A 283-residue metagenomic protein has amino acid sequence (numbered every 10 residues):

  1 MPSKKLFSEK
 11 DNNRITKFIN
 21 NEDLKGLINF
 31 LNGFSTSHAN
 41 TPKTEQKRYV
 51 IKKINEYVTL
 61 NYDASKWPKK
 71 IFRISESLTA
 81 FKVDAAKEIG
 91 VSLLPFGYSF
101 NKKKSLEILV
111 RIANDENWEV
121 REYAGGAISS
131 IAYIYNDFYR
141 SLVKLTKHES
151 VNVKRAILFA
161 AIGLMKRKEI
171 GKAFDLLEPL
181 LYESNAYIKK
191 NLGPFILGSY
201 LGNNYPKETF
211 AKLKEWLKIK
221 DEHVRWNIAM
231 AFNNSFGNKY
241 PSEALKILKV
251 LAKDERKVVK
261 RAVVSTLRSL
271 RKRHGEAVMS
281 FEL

Functional and structural regions predicted by a protein language model:
M1-K102, L245, V258-L283: N-terminal alpha-helical scaffold/docking segments in eukaryotic complex subunits
T16-F18, K43-K66, E88-F100, E119-I134 (+4 more regions): Structural detector for internal amphipathic alpha-helices that build alpha-solenoid repeat scaffolds
N20, T79-A80, P95-S99, A113-N114 (+9 more regions): Alpha-solenoid HEAT/Armadillo repeat architecture
E22-P42, K87, I112, I157 (+5 more regions): A broadly tuned "polar low-complexity/structure-edge" signature
I28-N32, S65-S77, S99-I112, Y133-L145 (+4 more regions): Amphipathic alpha-helical scaffolding segments comprising HEAT/armadillo-like alpha-solenoid repeats
T41, S77-D84, A113-E119, T146-N152 (+4 more regions): Short coil turns that connect the paired helices of HEAT/ARM alpha-solenoid repeats
A85, K104, E119, D137 (+10 more regions): Structural detector for tandem alpha-solenoid helical repeats, activating at a conserved register within the helical
S141-K166, K172-L201, A211-L213: Histidine/lysine/aspartate-rich catalytic loop segments that bind and position anionic ligands
